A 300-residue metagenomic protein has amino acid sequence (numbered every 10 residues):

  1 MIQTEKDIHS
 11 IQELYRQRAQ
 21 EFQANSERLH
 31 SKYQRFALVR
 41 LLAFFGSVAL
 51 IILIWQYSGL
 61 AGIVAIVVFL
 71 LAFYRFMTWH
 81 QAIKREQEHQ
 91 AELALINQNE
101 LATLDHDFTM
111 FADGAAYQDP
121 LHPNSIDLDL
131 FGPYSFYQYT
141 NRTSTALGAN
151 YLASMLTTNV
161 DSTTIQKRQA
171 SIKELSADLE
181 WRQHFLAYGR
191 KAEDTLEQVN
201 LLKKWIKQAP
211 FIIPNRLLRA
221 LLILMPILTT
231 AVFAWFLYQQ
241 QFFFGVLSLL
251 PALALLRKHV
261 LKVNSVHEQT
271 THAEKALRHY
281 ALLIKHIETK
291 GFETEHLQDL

Functional and structural regions predicted by a protein language model:
I2-L300: Alpha-helical bundle segments enriched in helix-capping/polar residues
